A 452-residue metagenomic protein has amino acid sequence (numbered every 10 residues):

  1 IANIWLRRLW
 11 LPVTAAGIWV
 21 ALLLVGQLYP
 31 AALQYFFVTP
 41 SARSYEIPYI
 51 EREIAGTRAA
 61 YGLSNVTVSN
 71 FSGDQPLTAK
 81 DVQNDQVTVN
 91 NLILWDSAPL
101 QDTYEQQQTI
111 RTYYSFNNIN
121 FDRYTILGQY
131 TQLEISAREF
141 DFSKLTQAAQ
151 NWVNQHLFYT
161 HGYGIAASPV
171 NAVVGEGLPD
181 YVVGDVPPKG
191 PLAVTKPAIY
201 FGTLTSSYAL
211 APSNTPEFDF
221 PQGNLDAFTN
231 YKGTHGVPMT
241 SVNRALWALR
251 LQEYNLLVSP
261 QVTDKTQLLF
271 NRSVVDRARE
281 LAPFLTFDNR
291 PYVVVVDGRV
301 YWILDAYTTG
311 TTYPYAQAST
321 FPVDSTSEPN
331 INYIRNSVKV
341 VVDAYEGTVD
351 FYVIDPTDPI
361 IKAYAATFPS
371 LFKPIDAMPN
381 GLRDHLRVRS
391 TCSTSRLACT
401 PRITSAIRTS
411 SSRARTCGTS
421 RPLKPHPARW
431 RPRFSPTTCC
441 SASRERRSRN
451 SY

Functional and structural regions predicted by a protein language model:
I1-Y452: Soluble extracytoplasmic regions of secretory-pathway and membrane proteins
